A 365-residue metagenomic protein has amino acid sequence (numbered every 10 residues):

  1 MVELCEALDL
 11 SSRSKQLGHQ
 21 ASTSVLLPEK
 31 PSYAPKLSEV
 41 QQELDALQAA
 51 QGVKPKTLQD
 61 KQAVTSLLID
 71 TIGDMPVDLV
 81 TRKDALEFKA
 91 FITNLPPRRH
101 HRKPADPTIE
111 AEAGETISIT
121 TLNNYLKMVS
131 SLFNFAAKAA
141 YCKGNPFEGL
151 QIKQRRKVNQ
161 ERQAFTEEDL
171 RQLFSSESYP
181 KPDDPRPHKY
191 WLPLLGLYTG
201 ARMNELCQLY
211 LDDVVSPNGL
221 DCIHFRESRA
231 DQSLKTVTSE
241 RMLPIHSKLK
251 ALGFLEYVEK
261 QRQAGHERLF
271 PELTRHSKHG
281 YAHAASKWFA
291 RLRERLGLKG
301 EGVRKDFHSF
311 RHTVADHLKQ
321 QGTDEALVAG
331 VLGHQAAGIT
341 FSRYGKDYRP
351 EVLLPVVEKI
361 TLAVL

Functional and structural regions predicted by a protein language model:
M1-H19, V64-L67, T71, M75-V80 (+2 more regions): N-terminal DNA-binding recognition helix of tyrosine site-specific recombinases/integrases
M1-S38, Q42-Q51: N-terminal helical hairpins
E29-P35, P55-T57, I72-T108: A Lys/Arg-rich helix-loop hairpin that forms a DNA/phosphate-binding surface
E112-M128, C142-M203, C207, P217-G219: Basic, Lys/Arg- and aromatic-enriched nucleic-acid-binding interface segment
V158, S247-K287: Major-groove DNA-contacting interfaces characterized by cationic-aromatic clusters
A164, R229, H276, L332-L362: Catalytic-site neighborhood detector that most strongly recognizes the C-terminal catalytic loop/helix of tyrosine
Y179-D183, L243, Q263-R268, H276-K278 (+2 more regions): Short, basic (Lys/Arg/His-rich) helix/loop patches that form interaction surfaces in the mid-to-C-terminal regions
Q208-G253: Conserved tyrosine-mediated DNA breakage-rejoining catalytic core shared by Y-recombinases
